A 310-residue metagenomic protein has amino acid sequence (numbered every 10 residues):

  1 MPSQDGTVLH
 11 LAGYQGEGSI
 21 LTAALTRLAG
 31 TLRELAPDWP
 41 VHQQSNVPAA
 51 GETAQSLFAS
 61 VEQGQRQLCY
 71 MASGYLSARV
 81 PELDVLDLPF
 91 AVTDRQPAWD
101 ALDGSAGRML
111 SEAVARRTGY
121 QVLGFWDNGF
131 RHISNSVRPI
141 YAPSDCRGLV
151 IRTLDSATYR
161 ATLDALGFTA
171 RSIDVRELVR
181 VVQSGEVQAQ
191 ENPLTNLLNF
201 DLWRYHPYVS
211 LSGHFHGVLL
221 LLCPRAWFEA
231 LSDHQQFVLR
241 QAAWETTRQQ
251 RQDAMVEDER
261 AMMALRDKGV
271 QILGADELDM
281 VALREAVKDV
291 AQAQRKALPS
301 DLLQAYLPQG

Functional and structural regions predicted by a protein language model:
M1-R95, A115-R116, Y120-G310: N-terminal secretory/targeting leader peptides
T93-R117: A gly/proline- and charged-residue-enriched helix-loop-helix capping module
